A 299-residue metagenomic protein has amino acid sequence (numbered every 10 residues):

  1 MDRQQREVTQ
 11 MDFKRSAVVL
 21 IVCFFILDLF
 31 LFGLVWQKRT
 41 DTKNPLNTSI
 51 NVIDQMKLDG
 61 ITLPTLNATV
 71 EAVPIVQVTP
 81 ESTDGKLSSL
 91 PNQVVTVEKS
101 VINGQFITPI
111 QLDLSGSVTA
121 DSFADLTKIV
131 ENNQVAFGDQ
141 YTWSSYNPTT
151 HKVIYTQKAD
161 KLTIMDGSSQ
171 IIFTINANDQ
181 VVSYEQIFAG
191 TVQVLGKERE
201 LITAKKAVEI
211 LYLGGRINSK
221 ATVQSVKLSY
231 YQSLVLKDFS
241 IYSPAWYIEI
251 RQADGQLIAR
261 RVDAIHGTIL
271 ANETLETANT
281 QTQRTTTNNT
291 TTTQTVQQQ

Functional and structural regions predicted by a protein language model:
D2-T142, T150-K152, Q157-T163: Preferential activation on post-signal-peptide N-terminal prodomains/segments of secreted or lumenal proteins
T9-D12, V73, G190, V194 (+2 more regions): A near-ubiquitous, low-amplitude feature marking generic local secondary-structure context
N47, V76-D84, S88-T96, K161 (+6 more regions): Generic alpha-helical propensity signal that fires on short helical segments and nearby coil/disordered stretches
F123-G138, K152-L162, D166-K227: Long, charged/polar, surface-exposed segments that mediate recognition or autoinhibition
E131-A177, K227-V262, T274: Exposed beta-strand-loop-beta-strand "reactive/processing" segments of non-cytosolic proteins
R199-Q299: Extracytoplasmic/luminal low-complexity segments enriched in Pro/Gly and acidic/polar residues that act as flexible
